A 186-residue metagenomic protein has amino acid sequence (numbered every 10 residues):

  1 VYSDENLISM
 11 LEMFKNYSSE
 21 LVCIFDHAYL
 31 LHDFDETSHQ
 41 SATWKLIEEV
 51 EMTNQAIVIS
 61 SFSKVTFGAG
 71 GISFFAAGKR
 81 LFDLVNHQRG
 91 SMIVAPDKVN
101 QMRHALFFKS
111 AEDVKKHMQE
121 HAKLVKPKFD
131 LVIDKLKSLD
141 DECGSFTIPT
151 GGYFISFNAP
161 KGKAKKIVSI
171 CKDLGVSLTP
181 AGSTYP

Functional and structural regions predicted by a protein language model:
V1, A28-L31, S63-T66, K79-F82 (+5 more regions): Short, solvent-exposed loop/turn segments at secondary-structure junctions
Y2-G68: Active-site pre-lysine segment of PLP-dependent enzymes
I8, K79, K98, M102 (+2 more regions): A structural signal for well-ordered alpha-helical segments within the folded catalytic domains of diverse enzymes
F25, H104, L178-P180: Hydrophobic residues in well-ordered beta-strands that form the structural core
E48-K123: Conserved core segment of the aminotransferase class I/II
S60, E142-S145, S177-G182: A short linear hydrophobic-aromatic micro-motif
N86, F154-P186: Conserved C-terminal alpha-helix-loop-beta "cap" of PLP-dependent enzymes that closes/shapes the active-site mouth
A105, M118-I133, C143-N158, K172: Conserved glycine-rich beta-strand-loop-beta hairpin in the small C-terminal domain of fold type I
